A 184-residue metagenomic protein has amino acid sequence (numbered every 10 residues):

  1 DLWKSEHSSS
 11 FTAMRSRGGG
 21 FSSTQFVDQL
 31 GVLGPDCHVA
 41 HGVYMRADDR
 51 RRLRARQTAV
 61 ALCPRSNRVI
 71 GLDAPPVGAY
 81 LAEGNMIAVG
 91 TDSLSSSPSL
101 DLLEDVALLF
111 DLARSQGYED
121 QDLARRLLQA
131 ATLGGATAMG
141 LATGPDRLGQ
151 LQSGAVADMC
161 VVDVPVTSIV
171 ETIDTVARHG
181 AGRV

Functional and structural regions predicted by a protein language model:
D1-A59, G71-I87, D146: Histidine/acidic residue-rich metal-binding segments in metalloenzymes
G31, L81-I87, F110-G117, A131-T143: Alpha-helix capping/termination and helix-coil
V39, L53, V60, D92 (+5 more regions): Divalent metal-coordination and catalytic microenvironments
G42-M45, R65-N67, D92-L94: Active-site beta-loop-alpha junctions enriched in small/polar residues
I70-D73, Y80-E104, L151-A157: Short acidic/histidine-rich active-site segments
A88-L94, L112-L123, T175: Short beta-alpha connecting loops at secondary-structure transitions that line or flank enzyme active sites
R126, L133-T137, L141-P145, S153-M159 (+1 more regions): Mid-to-C-terminal alpha-helical segments outside catalytic/metal-binding sites
V156-V184: C-terminal cap of metal-dependent C-N hydrolases
